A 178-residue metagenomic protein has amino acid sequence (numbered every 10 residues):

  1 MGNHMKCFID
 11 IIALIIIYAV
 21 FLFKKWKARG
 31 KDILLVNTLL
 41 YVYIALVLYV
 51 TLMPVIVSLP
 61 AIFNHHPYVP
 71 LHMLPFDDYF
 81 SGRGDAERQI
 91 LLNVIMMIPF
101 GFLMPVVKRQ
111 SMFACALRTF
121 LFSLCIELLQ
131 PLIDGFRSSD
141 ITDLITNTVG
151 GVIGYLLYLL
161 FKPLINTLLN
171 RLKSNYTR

Functional and structural regions predicted by a protein language model:
M1-F136, L156-R178: Bulky hydrophobic segments
D140: Amphipathic alpha-helical recognition patches that constitute DNA-binding helices
